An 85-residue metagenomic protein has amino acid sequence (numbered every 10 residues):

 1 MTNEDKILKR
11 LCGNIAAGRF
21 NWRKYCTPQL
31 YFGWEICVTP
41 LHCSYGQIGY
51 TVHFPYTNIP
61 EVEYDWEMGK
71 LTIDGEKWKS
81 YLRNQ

Functional and structural regions predicted by a protein language model:
T2-Q29: Negatively charged, low-complexity tracts enriched in Asp/Glu with abundant Ser/Thr
F32, I36-Q85: Intrinsically disordered, low-complexity regulatory regions enriched in serine/threonine/proline and acidic residues
